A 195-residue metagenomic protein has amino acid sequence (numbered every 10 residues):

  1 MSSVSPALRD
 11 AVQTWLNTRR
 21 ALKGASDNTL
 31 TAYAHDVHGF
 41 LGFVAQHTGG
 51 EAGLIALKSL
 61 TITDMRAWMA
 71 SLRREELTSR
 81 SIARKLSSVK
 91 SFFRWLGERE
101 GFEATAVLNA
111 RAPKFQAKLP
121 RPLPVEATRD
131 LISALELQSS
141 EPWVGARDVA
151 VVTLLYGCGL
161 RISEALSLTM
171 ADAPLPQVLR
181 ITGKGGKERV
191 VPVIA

Functional and structural regions predicted by a protein language model:
M1-A195: Conserved catalytic core of the tyrosine transesterase superfamily
